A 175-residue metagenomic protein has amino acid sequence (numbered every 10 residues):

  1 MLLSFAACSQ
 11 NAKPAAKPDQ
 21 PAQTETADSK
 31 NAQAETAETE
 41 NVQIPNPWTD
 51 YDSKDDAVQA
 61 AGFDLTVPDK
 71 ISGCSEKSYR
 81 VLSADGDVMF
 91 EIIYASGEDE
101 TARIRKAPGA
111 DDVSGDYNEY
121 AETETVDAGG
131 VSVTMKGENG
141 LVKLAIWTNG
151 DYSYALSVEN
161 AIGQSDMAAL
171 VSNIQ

Functional and structural regions predicted by a protein language model:
S4-A7: C-terminal motif of bacterial Sec signal peptides marking the signal peptidase cleavage site
S9-N11: Bacterial signal peptide processing site
K13-P45, Y51: Low-complexity, Pro/Thr/Ser/Glu-rich flexible segments characteristic of extracytoplasmic/periplasmic regions
E38-V142, N149: Short, solvent-exposed recognition patches
G150-Q175: Surface-exposed amphipathic alpha-helical segments
